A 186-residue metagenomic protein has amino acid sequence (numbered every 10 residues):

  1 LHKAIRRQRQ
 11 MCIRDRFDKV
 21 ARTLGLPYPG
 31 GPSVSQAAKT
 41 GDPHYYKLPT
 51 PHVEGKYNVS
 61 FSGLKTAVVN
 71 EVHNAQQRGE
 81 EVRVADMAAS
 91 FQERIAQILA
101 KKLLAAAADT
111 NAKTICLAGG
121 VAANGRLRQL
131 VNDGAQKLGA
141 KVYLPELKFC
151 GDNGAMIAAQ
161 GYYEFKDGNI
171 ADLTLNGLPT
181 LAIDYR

Functional and structural regions predicted by a protein language model:
L1-R9, I13: Single conserved hydrophobic/aromatic residue that forms the stacking wall/gate of nucleotide- or nucleobase-binding
R7, P51-Y57, K141-F149: A short glycine/serine-rich beta->alpha loop
D15-P32: Internal alpha/beta core interface subdomains
Q36-I115, N124-L138, F165-G168, Y185-R186: A contiguous, well-structured pocket-lining segment that forms one wall/lid of small-molecule binding clefts in soluble
I115, N132-I157: Conserved phosphate-binding/catalytic loops in two-lobed NTP-binding clefts
G120-V121, L147: Active-site metal-binding loops of divalent metal-dependent hydrolases
P145-D184: Glycine-rich phosphate-binding/hydrolytic loop that grips phosphoryl groups
